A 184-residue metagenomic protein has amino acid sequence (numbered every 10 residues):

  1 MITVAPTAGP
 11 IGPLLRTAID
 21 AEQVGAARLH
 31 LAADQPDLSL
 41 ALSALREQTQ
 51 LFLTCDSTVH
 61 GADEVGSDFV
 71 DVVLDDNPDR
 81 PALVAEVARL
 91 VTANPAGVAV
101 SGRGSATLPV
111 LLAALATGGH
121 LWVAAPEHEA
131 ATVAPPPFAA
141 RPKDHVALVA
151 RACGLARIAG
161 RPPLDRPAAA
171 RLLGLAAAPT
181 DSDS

Functional and structural regions predicted by a protein language model:
M1-V4, Q23-A27, R46-L53, G66-D68 (+2 more regions): Short, well-ordered coil/turn segments that N-cap beta-strands
I2-R16, S57-H60, G97-R103: Active-site mouth loops of central-metabolism enzymes
L14, A21, A114, A169: Conserved, mostly hydrophobic/aromatic
Q23-R46, V72-D76, E129-P136: Glycine-rich, proline-tolerant flexible connector loops at the mouths of alpha/beta enzymes
Q35-S57, A85-P95, V146, A150-A156 (+1 more regions): Alpha-helix-loop-beta-strand connector modules within alpha/beta enzyme cores
T58-P126, A147, P162: Catalytic alpha/beta core domains of metabolic enzymes, predominantly
H120-R141, S182: Glycine-rich phosphate-binding active-site loops on the catalytic face of alpha/beta enzymes
G154-S184: Mid-to-C-terminal alpha-helical segments outside catalytic/metal-binding sites
